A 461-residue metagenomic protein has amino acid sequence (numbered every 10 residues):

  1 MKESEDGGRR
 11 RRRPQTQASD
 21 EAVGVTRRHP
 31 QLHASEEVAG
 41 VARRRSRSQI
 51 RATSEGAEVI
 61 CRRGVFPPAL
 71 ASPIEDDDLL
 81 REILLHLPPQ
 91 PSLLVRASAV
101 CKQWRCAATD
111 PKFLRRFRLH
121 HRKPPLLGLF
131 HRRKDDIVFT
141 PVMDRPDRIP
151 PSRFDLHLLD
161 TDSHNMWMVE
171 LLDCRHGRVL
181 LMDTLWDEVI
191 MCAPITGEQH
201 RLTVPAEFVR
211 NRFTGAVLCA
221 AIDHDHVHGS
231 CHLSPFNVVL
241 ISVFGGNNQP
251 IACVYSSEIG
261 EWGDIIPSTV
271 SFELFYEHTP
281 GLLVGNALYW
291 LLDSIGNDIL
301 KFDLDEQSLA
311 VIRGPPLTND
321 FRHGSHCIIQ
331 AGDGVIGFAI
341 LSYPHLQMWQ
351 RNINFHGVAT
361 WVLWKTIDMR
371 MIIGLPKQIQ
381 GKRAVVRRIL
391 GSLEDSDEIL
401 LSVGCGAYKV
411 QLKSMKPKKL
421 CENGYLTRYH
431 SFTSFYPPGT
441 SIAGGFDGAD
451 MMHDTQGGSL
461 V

Functional and structural regions predicted by a protein language model:
K2-V461: N-terminal entry/capping and adjacent linker segments that precede and initiate structured domains
